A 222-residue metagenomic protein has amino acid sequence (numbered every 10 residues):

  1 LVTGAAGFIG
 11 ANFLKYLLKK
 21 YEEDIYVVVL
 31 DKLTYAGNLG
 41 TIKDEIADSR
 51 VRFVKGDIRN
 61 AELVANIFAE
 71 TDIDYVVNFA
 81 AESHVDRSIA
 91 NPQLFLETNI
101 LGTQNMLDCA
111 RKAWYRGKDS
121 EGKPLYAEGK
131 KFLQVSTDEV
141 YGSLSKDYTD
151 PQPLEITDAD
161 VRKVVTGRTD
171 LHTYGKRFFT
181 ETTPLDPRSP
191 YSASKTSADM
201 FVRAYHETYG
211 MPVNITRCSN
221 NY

Functional and structural regions predicted by a protein language model:
L1-N221: N-terminal Rossmann-like NAD(P)+-binding domain of SDR-like oxidoreductases, especially those catalyzing
